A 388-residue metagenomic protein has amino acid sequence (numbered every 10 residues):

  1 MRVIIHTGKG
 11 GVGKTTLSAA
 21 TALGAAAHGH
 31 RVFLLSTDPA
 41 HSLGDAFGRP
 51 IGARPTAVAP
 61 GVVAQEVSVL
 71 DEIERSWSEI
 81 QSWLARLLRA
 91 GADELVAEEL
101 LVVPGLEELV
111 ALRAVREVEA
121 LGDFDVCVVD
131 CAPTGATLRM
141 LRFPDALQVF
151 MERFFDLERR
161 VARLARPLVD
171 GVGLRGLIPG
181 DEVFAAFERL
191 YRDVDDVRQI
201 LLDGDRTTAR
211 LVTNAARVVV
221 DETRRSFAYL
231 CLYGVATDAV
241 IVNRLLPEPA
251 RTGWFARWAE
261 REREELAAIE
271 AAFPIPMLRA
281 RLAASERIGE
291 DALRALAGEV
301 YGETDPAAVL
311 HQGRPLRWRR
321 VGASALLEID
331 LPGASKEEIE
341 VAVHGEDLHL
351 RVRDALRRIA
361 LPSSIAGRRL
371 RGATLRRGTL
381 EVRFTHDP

Functional and structural regions predicted by a protein language model:
M1-V12, T16-D195: Nucleotide-state-sensitive switch-loop elements of NTP-binding domains
P39, P133-T134, S335, E346 (+1 more regions): A generic "binding-loop/recognition-motif" signal
S68, L361-A366: A short, sequence-level motif marking secondary-structure junctions
E108, L112-A114, I329-G333, A342-G345 (+1 more regions): Charge-patterned, long linear interaction tracts outside catalytic cores
A165, L177, V194-K336, H349 (+4 more regions): C-terminal lobe/tail of nucleotide-utilizing enzymes
R320, V343-G345, L375: Generic beta-strand structural signal
I339-V341, L380: Short hydrophobic/aromatic patches on the structural cores and recognition surfaces of FHA
S364-E381: Short, surface-exposed loop/turn motifs with a glycine/proline- and acidic-biased composition
